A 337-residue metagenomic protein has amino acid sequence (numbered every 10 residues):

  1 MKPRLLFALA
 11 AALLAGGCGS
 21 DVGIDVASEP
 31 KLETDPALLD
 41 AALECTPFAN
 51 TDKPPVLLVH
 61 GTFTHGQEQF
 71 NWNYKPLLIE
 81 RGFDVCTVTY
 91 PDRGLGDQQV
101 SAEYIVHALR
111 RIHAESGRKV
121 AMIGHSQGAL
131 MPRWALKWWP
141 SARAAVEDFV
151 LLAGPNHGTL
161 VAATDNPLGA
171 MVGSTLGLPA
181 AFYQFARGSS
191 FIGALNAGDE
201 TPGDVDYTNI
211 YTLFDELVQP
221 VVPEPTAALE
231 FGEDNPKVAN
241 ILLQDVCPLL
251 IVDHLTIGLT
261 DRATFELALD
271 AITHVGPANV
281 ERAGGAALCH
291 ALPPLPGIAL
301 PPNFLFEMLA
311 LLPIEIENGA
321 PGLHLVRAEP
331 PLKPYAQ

Functional and structural regions predicted by a protein language model:
M1-F7: Bacterial N-terminal signal peptides that target proteins for export
L14-G17: C-terminal motif of bacterial Sec signal peptides marking the signal peptidase cleavage site
V22-E33, E44-K119, P167, G177 (+3 more regions): Active-site catalytic motif of lipid deacylating hydrolases and related acyltransferases
F48-D52, I79-E80, A114-S116, I123 (+3 more regions): Extracellular/periplasmic catalytic domains that process cell-envelope and extracellular macromolecules
V56, H60, Q99-D199: Serine-dependent carboxylesterase/thioesterase catalytic core of lipase-like alpha/beta-hydrolase/SGNH enzymes
V59-T62, F83, V88-R93, H125-Q127 (+4 more regions): Active-site-proximal beta-strand/loop segments in catalytic clefts of secreted hydrolases
F70, G158-D165, Q219-E224, V252-D253: Short aromatic-enriched loop/helix-cap "lid" or pocket-rim segments at secondary-structure transitions that line
G203-Q337: C-terminal catalytic-base region of ester-bond hydrolases, centering on the histidine of the charge-relay
